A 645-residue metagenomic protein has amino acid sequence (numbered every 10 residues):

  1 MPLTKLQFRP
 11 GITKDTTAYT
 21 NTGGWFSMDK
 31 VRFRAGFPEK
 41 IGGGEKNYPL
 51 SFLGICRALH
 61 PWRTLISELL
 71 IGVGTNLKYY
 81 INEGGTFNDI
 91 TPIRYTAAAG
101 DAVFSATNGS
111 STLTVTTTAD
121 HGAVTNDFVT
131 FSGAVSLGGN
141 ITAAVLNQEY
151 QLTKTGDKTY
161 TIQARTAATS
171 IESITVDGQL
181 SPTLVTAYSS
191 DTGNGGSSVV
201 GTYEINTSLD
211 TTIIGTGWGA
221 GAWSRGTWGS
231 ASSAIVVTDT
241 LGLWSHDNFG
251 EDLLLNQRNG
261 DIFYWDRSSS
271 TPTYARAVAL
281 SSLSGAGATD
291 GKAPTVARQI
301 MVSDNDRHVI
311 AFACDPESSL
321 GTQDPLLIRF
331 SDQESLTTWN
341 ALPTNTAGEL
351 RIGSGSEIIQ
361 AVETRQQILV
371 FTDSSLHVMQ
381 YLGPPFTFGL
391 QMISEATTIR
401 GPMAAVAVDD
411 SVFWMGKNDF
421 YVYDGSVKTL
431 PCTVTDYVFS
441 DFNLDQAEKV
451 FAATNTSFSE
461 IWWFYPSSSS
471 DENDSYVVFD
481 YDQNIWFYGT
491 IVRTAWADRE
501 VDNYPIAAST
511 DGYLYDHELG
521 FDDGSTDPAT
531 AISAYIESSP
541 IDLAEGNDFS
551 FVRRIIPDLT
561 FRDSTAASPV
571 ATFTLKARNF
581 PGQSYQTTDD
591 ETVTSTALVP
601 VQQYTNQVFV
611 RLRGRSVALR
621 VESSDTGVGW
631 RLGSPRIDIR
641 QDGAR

Functional and structural regions predicted by a protein language model:
M1, D89-G242, S270-T289: Small/polar beta-strand repeat architecture
M1-A97, L209, I213, W218 (+4 more regions): Beta-sheet repeat architectures centered on beta-propellers
G43-R63, R94-T96, G226-D239, P272-V450 (+1 more regions): Beta-propeller and closely related beta-pinwheel folds
S67-L70, E251, Q366: Structural hallmark of WD40 beta-propellers
Y80, L254, F263, I310 (+5 more regions): Conserved hydrophobic/aromatic positions in well-ordered beta-strands
Y80-G84, T130-S136, I162-A167, W265 (+6 more regions): Predominantly extracellular/luminal cell-surface or secreted proteins
N88-Y95, S136-T142, R165-L180, I214 (+5 more regions): Acidic Ser/Thr/Pro-rich low-complexity disordered segments that often serve as glycosylated linkers/stalks around
D89, E251-Y274: Hydrophobic or amphipathic alpha-helical targeting/insertion segments
